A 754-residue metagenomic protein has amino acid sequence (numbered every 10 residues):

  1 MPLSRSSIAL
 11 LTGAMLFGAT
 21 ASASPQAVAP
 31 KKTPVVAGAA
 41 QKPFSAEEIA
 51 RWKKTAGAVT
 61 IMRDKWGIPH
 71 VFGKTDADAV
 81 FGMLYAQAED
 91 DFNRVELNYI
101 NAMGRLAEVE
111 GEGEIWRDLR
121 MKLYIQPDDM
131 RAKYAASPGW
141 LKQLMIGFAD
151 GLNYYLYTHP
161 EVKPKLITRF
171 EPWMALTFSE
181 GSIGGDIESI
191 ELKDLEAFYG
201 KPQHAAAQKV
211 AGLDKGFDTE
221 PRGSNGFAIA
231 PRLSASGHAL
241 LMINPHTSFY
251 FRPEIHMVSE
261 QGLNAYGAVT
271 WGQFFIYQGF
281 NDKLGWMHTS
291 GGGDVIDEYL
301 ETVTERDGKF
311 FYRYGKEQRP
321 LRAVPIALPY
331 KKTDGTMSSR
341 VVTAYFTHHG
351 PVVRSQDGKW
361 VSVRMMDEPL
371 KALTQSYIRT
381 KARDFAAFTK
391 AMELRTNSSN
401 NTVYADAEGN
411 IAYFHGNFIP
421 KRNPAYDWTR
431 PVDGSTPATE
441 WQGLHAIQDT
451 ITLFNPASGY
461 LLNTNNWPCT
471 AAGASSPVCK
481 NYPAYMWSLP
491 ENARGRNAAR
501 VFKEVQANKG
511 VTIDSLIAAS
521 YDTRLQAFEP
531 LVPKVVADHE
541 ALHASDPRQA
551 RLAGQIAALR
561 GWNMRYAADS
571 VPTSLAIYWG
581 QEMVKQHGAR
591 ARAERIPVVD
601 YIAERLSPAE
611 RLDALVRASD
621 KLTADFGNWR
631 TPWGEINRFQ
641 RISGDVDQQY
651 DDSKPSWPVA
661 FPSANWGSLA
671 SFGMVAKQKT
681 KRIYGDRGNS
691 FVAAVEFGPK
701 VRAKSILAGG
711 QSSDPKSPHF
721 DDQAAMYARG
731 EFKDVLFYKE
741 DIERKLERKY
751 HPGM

Functional and structural regions predicted by a protein language model:
M1-L10: Bacterial N-terminal signal peptides that target proteins for export
A9-G18: Bacterial N-terminal signal peptides
A21-A27: Boundary at the C-terminal end of the N-terminal hydrophobic targeting segment
V28-R252, E260-L263, G267-F275, E582-K585 (+1 more regions): Substrate-recognition/specificity elements adjacent to catalytic centers across diverse enzyme folds
L141-M242, T247-S248, R395, A407-I411 (+4 more regions): Acidic, low-complexity N-terminal propeptides/linkers enriched in Ser/Thr/Asp/Gly that mediate export, maturation
A268-Q273, G279-L284, H288-V432: Glycine- and hydrophobic-rich flexible loops that cap the catalytic core of alpha/beta enzyme folds
I296, N397-V505: Hydrophobic alpha-helical segments
A372-N400, A407-E408, C479-V536: Proteins synthesized as precursors that undergo proteolytic processing into mature forms
